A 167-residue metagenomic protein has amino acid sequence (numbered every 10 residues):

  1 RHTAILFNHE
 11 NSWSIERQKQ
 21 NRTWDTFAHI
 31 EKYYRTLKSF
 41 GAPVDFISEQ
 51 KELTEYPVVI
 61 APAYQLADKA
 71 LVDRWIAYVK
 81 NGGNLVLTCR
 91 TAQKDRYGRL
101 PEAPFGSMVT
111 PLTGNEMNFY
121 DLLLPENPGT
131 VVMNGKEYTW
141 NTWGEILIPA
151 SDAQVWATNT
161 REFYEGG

Functional and structural regions predicted by a protein language model:
R1-P57: Aromatic-Pro/Gly-enriched surface loop or interdomain linker that acts as a lid/target-recognition segment
P62-G167: A conserved amphipathic helix/loop scaffold that creates a polar/acidic microenvironment used either to coordinate
